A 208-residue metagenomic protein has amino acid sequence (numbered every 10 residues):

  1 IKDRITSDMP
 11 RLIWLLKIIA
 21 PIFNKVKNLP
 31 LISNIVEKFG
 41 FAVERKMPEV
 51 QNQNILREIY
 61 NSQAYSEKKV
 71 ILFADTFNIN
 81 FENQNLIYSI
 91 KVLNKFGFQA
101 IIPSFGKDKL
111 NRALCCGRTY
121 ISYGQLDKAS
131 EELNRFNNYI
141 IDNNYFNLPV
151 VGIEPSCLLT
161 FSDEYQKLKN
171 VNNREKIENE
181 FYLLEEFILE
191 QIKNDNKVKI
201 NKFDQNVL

Functional and structural regions predicted by a protein language model:
I1-L208: Iron-sulfur cluster-binding electron-transfer modules in prokaryotic oxidoreductases
